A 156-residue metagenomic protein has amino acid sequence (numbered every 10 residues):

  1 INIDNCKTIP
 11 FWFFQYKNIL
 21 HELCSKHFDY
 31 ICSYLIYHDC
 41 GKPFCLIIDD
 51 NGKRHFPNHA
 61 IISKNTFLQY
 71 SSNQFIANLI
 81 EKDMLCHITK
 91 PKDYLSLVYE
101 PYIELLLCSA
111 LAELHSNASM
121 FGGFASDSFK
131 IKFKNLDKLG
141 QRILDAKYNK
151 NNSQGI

Functional and structural regions predicted by a protein language model:
N5-I9: Non-catalytic terminal/accessory segments
F11-G122: Divalent metal-dependent catalytic cores for phosphoryl transfer on phosphate-bearing substrates
I103-A110, L114-I156: Charged substrate- and nucleic-acid-binding regions of tRNA-handling and nucleotidyl-transfer enzymes, centered on
